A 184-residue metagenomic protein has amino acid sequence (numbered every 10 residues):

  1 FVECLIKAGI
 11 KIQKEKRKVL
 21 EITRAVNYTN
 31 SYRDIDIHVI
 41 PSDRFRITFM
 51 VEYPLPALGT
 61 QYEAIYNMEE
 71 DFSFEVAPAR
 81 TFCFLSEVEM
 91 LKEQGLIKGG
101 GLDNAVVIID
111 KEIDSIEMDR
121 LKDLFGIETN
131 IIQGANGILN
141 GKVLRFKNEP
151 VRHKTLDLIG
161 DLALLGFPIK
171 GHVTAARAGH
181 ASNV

Functional and structural regions predicted by a protein language model:
F1-V184: Short acidic-hydrophobic catalytic motif
